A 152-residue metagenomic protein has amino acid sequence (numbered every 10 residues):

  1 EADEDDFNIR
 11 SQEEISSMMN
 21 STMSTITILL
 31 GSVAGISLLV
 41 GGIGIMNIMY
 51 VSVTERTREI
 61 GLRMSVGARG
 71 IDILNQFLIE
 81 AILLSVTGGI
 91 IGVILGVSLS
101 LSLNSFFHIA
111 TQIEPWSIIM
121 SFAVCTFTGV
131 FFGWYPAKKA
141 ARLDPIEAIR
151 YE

Functional and structural regions predicted by a protein language model:
E1-D5, S98, Q112, Y151-E152: Proteins with a high burden of low-complexity, intrinsically disordered sequence enriched in S/T/G/P/A and R, requiring
E1-I28: Mechanotransmission and gating elements of multispan inner-membrane complexes involved in transport and envelope
E4-D6, I45, T57, L143: A structure-centric signal for secondary-structure junctions around beta-strands
D5, S105-I109, P145: Glycine-rich, flexible loop/turn motifs
I28-N104, H108, Q112, W116-F132 (+1 more regions): Transmembrane alpha-helical interface segments in multi-pass membrane proteins
S65, A137-E152: Short cytosolic juxtamembrane segments of multi-pass membrane proteins
